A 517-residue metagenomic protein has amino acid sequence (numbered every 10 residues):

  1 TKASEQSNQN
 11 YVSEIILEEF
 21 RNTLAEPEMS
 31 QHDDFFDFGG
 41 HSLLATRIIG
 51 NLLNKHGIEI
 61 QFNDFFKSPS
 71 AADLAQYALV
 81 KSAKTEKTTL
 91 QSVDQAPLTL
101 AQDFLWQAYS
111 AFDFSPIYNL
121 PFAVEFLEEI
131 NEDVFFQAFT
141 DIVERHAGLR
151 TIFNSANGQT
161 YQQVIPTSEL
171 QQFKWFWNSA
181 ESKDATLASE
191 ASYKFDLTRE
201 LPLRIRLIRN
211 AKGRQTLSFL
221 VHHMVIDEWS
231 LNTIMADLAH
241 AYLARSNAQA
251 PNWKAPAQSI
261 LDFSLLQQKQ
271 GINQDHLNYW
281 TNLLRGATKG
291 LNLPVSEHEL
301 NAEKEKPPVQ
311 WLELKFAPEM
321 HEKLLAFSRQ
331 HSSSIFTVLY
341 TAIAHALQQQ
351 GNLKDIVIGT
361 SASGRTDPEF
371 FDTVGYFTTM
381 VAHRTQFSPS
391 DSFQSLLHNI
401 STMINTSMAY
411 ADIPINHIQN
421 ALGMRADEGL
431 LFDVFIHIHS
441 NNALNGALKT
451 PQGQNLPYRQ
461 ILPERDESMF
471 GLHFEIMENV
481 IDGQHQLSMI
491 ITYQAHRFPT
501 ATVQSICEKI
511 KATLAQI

Functional and structural regions predicted by a protein language model:
T1-A3, A72-P97, I165, Q268 (+9 more regions): Flexible, non-catalytic linker and terminal segments flanking ANL/adenylate-forming cores
T1-F112, L127, D133, Q137 (+5 more regions): Regions immediately C-terminal to embedded phosphopantetheine-bearing carrier domains
R21-A25, W106-N119, K254, H276-S333 (+1 more regions): Flexible, P/S/T/G-rich "lid" or insertion loops adjacent to the active sites of thioester-utilizing
E28, D113-N119, P166-S168, A211 (+5 more regions): Short, flexible turn/loop "capping" segments at secondary-structure junctions
N51, L90-I165, A180-K269, R285-P294 (+2 more regions): Acyl-group handoff/entry surfaces in thioester-processing enzymes
E59-N63, H146, R150, M235-L238 (+6 more regions): Extended, hydrophobic beta-loop-alpha segments that form or line the acyl/peptidyl-thioester binding and transfer paths
A111-N119, F136, A147-G148, G213-R214 (+5 more regions): His-Asp-centered acyl/peptidyl-transfer active-site segments
E128-E144, Q163-E200, Q274-L277, A287 (+5 more regions): A short, small/polar-residue-rich loop/turn motif at beta-strand boundaries within alpha/beta enzyme cores
